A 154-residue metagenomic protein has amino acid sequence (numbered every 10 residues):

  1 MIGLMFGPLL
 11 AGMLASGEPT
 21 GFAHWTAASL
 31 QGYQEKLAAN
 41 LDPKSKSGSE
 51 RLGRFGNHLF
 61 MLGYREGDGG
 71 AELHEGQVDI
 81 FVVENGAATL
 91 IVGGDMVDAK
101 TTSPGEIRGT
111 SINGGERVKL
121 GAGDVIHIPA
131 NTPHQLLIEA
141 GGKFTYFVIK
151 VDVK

Functional and structural regions predicted by a protein language model:
M1-A15: Bacterial N-terminal signal peptides
G12-E75: A short, N-terminal "cap"/entry segment at the start of jelly-roll beta-barrel domains of the cupin/DSBH fold
E72, D79-V82, R117-V118, V125-I126: His/acidic/aromatic-lined binding-pocket segments of jelly-roll/cupin-type domains and related regulatory beta-sandwich
G76-V78, V82-S111, V151: Glycine- and acidic-residue-biased ligand/ion/polar-headgroup-sensing regions
E106-I126: Acidic, glycine-rich flexible loop segments
K119-E139: Conserved metal-binding segment of the jelly-roll/cupin
G141-K154: A short hydrophobic beta-strand segment most commonly corresponding to one strand of the jelly-roll/cupin
